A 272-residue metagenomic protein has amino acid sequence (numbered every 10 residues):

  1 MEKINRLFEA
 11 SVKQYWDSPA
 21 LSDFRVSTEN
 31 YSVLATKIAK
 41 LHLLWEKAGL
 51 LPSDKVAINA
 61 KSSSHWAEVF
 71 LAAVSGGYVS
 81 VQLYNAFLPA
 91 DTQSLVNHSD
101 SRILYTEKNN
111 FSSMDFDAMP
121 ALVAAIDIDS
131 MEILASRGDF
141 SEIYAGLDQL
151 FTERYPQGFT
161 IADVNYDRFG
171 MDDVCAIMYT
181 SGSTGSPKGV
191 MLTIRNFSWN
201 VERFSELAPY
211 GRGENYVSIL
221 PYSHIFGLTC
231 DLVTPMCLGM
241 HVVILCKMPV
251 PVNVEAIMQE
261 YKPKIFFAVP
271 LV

Functional and structural regions predicted by a protein language model:
L7-N30, T184: AMP-dependent adenylate-forming
W16-D17, A125, Y144-Y179, S186 (+1 more regions): Conserved pre-ATP/AMP-binding loop-to-beta segment of ANL
S18, S32-A57, F87-Q93, N97: ANL superfamily AMP-binding
T28-S32, Y166, C175-W199: Conserved AMP-binding A3 loop
L34-K40, M171, V190-G211: Conserved structural elements of the adenylate-forming
L43-F87, I219: Conserved AMP-binding/adenylate-forming
A48, S75-T152: Structural core segment of the AMP-binding/adenylate-forming
S198-N215, Y222-V272: Conserved AMP-binding/adenylation subdomain of ANL enzymes
